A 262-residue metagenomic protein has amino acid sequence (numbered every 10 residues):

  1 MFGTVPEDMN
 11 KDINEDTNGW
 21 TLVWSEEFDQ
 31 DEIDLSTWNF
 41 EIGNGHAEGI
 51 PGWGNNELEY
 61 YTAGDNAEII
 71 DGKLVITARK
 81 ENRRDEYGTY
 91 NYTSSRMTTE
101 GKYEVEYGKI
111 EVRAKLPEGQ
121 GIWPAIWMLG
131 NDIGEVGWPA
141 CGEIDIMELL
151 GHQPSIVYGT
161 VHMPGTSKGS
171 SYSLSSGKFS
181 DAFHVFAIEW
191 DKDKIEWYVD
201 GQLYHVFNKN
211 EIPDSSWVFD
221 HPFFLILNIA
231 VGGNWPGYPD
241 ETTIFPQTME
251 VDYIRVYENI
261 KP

Functional and structural regions predicted by a protein language model:
G3-P262: GH16 jelly-roll
